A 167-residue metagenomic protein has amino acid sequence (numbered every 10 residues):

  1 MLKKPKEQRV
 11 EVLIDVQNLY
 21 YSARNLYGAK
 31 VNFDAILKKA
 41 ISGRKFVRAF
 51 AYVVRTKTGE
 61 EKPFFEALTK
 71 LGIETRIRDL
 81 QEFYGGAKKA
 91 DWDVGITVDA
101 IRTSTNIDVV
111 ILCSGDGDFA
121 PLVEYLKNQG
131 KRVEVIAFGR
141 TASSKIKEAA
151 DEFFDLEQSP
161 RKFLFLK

Functional and structural regions predicted by a protein language model:
M1-W92, R132: Domain-level signal for Mg2+-assisted phosphodiester chemistry and nucleotide/NA-binding surfaces in nucleic-acid
K57-K167: Nuclease catalytic cores that cleave nucleic-acid phosphodiester bonds, predominantly acidic two-metal-ion
